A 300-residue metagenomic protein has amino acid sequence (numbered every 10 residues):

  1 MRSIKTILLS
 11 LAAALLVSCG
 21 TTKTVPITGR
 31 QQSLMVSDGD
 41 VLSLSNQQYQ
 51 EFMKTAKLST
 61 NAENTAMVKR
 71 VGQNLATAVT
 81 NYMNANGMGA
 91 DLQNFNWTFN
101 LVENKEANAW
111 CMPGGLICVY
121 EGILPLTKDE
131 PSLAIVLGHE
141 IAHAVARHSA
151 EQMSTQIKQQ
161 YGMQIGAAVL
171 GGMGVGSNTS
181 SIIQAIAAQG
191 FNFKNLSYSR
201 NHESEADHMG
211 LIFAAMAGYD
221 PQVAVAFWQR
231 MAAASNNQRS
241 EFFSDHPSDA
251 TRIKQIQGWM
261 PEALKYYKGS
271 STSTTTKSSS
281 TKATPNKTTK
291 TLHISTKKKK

Functional and structural regions predicted by a protein language model:
R2-I7, C19-K300: A Zn2+-metalloprotease active-site environment signal
L8-L16: Bacterial N-terminal signal peptides
